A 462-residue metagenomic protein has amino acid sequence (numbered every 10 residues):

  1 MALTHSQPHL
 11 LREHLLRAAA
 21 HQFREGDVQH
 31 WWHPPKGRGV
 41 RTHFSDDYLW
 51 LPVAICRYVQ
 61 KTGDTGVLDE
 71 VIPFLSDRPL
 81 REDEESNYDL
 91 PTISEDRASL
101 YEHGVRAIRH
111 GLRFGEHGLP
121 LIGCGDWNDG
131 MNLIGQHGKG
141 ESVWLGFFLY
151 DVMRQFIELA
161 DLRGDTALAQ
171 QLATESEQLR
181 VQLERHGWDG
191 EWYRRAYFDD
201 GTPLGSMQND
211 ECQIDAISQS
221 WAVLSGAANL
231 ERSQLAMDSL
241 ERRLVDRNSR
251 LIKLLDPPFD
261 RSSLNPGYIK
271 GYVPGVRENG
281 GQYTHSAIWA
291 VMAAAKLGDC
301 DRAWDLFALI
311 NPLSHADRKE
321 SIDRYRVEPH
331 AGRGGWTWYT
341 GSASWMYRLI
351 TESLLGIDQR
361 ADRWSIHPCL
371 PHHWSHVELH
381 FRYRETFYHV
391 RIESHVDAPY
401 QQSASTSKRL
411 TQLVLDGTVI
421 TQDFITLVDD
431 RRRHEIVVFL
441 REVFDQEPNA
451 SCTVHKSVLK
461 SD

Functional and structural regions predicted by a protein language model:
M1, V40, G138, L168-Q171 (+1 more regions): Alpha-helical scaffold segments that form or flank carboxylate-/histidine-based iron centers
A2-G118, S142-G146, Y150, Y283-A303 (+3 more regions): Aromatic-rich carbohydrate-recognition surfaces in CAZymes
H9-H21, G104-L121, V181-Y193, S249-R261: An acidic intrinsically disordered interaction segment
L10-H21, G66-S76, R163-G164, R232-R243 (+3 more regions): Short alpha-helical "patches" and their helix-cap loops
Q29-H30, F148-P266, A308, P312-G334: Catalytic cores of carbohydrate-active enzymes
H30-L49, F74-E95, L121-E141, G190-D215 (+2 more regions): Carbohydrate-binding/catalytic loop surfaces
R78-Y101, E158-T174, Q178-R180, E442-D462: Acidic/polar, glycine-enriched structural segments that form the non-catalytic walls/loops of the carbohydrate-binding
R242-D246, D260, Y272-R277, W289-D462: Non-catalytic C-terminal accessory modules of carbohydrate-active enzymes
